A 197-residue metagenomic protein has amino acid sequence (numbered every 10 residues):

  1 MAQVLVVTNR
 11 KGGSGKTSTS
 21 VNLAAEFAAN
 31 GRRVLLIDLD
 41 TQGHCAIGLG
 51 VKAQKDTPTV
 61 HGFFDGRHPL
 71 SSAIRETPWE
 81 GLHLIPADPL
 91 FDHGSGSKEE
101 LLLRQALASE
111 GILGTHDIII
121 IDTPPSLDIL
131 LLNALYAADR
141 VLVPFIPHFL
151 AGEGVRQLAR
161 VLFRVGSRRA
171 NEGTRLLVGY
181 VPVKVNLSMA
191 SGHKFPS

Functional and structural regions predicted by a protein language model:
M1-S197: P-loop NTP-binding core
